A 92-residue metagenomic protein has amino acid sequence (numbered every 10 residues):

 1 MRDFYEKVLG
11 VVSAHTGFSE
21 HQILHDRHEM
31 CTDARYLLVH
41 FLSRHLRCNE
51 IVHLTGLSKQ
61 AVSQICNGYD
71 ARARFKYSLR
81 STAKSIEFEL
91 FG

Functional and structural regions predicted by a protein language model:
M1-S19, A83-E89: Conserved alpha/beta core segments of nucleic-acid transaction machinery
G10-Y36: Short, Lys/Arg-enriched anionic-surface-contact patches
A34, H45-N49: Residue-level signal for the short linker/turn that defines the boundary of a DNA-recognition helix
S43, C66-N67, A73: DNA major-groove recognition helix of helix-turn-helix
E50-T55: Short alpha-helical "recognition helix" segments of helix-turn-helix
R72-G92: Short Lys/Arg-enriched helix C-cap and helix-to-coil transition segments that create basic nucleic-acid-contact patches
